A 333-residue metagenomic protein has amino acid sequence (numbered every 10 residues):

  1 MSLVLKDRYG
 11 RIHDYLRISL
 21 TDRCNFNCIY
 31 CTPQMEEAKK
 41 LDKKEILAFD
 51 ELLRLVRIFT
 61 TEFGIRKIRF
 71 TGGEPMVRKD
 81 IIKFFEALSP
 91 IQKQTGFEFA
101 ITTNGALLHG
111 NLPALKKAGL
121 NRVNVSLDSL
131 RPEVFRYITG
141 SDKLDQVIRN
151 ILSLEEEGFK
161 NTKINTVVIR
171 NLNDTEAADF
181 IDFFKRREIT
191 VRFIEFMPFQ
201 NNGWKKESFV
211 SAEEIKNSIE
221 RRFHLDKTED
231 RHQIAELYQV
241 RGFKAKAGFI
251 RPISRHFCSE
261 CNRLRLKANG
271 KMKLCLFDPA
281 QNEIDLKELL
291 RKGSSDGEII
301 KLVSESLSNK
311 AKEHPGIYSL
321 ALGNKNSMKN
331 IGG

Functional and structural regions predicted by a protein language model:
S2-L16, T60, R186, F196-F199 (+1 more regions): Auxiliary Fe-S-binding modules of radical SAM enzymes
R8-D50, L274: Canonical Radical SAM [4Fe-4S] cluster-binding loop centered on the CxxxCxxC motif and its immediate flanking residues
L20, V191, G270: Residue-level signature of catalytic and energy-coupling elements of molecular machines, predominantly ATP/GTP-dependent
F26, P132-E133, H256, I284: Glycine-centered loop/turn positions within well-structured domains that cap or flank conserved ligand/cofactor-binding
E37-D42, R131-I138, Q200-K205, D285: A short acidic, helix-capping loop that chelates divalent metal ions and anchors anionic groups
K40, G73-P75: Glycine-rich, proline-tolerant flexible connector loops at the mouths of alpha/beta enzymes
I46-F70, R78-I194: Radical SAM/AdoMet-radical enzyme domain recognition
P75, V167-N171, P198-K205: Short histidine/acidic/glycine/proline-rich micro-motifs that form metal- and phosphate-coordinating active-site loops
